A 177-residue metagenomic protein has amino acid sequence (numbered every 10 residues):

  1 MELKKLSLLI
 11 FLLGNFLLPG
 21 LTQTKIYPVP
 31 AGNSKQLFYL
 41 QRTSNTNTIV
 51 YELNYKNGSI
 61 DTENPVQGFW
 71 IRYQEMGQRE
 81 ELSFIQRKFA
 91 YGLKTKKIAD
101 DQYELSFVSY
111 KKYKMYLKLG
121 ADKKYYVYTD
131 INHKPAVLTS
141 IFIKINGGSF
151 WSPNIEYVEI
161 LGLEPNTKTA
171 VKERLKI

Functional and structural regions predicted by a protein language model:
M1-Y27: Bacterial Sec-dependent N-terminal signal peptides
E2-L3, L13, L40, A170-R174: Generic N-terminal leader/processing signal
L12, L18, P30, K56 (+6 more regions): Intrinsically disordered, low-complexity segments enriched in small/polar residues
L21-F84, A170-K172: N-terminal export/targeting and maturation segments
I26-V29, K94-D100, K144-E156: Short, surface-exposed loop and linker segments with low hydrophobicity and enrichment for Pro/Ser/Thr
T46, A90-D100, E156-K168: Amphipathic, non-transmembrane alpha-helical stretches in extra-cytosolic proteins
N64-V137: Mature extracytoplasmic domains of secretory-pathway proteins
Y110-I177: Extracytoplasmic electrostatic interaction patches
